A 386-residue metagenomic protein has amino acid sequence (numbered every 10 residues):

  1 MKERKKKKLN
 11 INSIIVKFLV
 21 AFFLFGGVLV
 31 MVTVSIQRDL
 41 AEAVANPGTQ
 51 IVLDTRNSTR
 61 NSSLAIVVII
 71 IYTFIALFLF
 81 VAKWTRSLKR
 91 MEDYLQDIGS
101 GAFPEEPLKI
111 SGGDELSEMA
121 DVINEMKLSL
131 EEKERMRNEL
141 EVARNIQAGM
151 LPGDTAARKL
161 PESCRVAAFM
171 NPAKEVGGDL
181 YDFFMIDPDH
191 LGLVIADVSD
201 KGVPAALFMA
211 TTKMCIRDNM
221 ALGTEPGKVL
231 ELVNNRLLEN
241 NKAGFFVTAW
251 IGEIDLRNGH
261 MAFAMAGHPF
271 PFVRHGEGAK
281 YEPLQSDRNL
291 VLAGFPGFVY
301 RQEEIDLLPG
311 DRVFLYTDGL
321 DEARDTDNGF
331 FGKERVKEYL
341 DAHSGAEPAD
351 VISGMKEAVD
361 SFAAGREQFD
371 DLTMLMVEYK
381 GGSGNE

Functional and structural regions predicted by a protein language model:
M1-I11, A43, A349-S361, M374-L375 (+1 more regions): Non-catalytic regulatory/interaction regions at protein termini and inter-domain linkers
M1-K89: Alpha-helical transmembrane segments and their helix-membrane boundary motifs
L79, K83-D97, E105-M126: HAMP signal relay modules and closely related sensory coiled-coil linkers that couple transmembrane inputs to cytosolic
W84, G112-M119, M136, E162 (+3 more regions): The cytosolic transmitter module of two-component sensor histidine kinases
Y94, I98-P104, D189, P296: Flexible, glycine-biased helix-capping/connector loops in cytosolic signal-transduction modules
A102, L116, E125-L140: HAMP exit helix and analogous amphipathic coiled-coil linker helices
E131-R312, R366-E386: … and, occasionally, acidic/histidine-rich disordered N-termini of signaling adaptors
V203-L222, L307, D311-R366, S383: Active-site-proximal, acidic helix/loop segment immediately C-terminal to a metal-coordinating Asp/Glu
